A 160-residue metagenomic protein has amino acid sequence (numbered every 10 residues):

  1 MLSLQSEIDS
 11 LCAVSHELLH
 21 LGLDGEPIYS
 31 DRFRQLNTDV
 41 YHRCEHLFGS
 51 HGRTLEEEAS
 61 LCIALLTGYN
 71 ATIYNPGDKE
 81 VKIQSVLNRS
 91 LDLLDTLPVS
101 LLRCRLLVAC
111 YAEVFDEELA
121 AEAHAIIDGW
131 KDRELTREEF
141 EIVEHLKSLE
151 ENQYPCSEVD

Functional and structural regions predicted by a protein language model:
L2-P27, H51-I73, P98-V114, F140-N152: Amphipathic alpha-helical repeat scaffolds of TPR domains
L36-G49, N75-L94, E118-D132, E158-D160: Alpha-helical repeat scaffolds
L101, E122, T136: Extended ligand-binding groove/face enriched in aromatic
D128-D160: Acidic, proline/glycine-rich low-complexity IDRs
